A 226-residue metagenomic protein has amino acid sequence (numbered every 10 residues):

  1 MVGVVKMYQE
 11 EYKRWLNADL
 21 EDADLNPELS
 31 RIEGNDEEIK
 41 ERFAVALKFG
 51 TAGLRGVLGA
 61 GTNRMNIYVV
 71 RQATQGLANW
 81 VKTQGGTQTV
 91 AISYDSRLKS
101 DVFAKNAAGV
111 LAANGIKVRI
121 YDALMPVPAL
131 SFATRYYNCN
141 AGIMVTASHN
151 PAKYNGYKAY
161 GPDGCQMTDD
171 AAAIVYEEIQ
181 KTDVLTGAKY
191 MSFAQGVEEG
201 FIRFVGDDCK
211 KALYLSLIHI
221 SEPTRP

Functional and structural regions predicted by a protein language model:
M1-K6: Short, Lys/Arg-enriched N-terminal segments with co-localized hydrophobic residues within the first ~10-30 amino acids
Y12-A107, N114, I202-L217, S221: An N-terminal, well-structured beta->alpha segment
K13-A18, G85-P162: Ferredoxin-reductase
E38-F43, L47, N155-L217, S221: Gly/Ser/Thr-enriched, mixed-charge loops and adjacent short helices that form phosphate/oxyanion-binding elements
F49-L54, L58, V70, M125 (+4 more regions): Long, contiguous hydrophobic alpha-helical segments, chiefly transmembrane helices and signal peptides
L54-G56, G61-N63, R97, M125 (+3 more regions): Short, glycine-/Ser/Thr-/acidic-enriched flexible segments
Q75, K105, G109, P128 (+4 more regions): Residues on a specific face of well-ordered alpha-helices
E222-P226: Short "domain-exit" segments at the C-terminal end of structured domains
